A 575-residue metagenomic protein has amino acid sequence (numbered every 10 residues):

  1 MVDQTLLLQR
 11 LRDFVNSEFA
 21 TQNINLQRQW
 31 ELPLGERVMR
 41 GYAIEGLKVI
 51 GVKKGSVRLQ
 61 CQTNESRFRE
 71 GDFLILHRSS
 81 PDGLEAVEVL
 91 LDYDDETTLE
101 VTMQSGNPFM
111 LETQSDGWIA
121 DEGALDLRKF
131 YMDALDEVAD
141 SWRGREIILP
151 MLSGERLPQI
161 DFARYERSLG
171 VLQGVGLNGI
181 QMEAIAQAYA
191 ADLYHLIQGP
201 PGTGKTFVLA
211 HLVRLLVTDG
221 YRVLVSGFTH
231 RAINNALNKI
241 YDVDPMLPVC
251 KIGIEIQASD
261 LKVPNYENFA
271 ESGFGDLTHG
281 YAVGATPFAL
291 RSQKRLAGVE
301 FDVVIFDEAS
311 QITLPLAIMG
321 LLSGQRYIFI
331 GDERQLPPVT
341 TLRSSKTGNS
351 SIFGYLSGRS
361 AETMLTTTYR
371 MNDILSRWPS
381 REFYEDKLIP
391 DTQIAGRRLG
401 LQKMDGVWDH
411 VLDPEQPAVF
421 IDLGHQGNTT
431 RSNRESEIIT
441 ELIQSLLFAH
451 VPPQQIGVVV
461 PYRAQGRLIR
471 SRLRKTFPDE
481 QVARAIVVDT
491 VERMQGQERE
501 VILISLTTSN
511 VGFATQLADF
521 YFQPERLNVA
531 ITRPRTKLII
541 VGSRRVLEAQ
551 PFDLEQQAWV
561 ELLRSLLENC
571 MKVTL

Functional and structural regions predicted by a protein language model:
M1-L84, P417, E437, I443 (+2 more regions): Accessory interdomain/linker segments of ATP-dependent helicases and helicase-like nucleic-acid enzymes that mediate
V2-T5, E65-A186, N238, M246 (+2 more regions): Pre-ATPase regulatory/linker segments immediately N-terminal to the P-loop/RecA-like helicase/translocase core
I197, V225: Hydrophobic anchor at the beta1->P-loop junction of P-loop NTPases
K205: Conserved lysine of the Walker
V208, L212: Hydrophobic positions on the alpha1 helix immediately C-terminal to the Walker A/P-loop
L215-Y221, G227-R231, F274, F288-L575: Conserved helicase motor core of SF1/SF2 NTP-dependent helicases
R231-L261, R472-Q481: Conserved helix-turn-beta segment of the N-terminal RecA-like "Helicase ATP-binding" lobe in SF1/SF2 helicases
M246-A289: Inter-Walker segment of RecA-like/P-loop motor cores
